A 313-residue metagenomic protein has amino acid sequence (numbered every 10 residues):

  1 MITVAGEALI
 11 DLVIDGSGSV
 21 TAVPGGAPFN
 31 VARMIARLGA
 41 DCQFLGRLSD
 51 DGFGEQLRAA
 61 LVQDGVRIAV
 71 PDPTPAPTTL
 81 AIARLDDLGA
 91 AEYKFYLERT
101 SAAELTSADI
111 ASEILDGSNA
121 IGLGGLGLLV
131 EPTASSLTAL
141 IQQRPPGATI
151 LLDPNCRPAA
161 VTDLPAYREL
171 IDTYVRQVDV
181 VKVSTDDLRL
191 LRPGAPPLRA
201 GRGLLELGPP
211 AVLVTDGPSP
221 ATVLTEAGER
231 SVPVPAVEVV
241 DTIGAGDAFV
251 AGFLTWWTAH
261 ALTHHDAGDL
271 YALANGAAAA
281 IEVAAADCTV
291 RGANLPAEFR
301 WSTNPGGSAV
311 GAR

Functional and structural regions predicted by a protein language model:
M1-G16: Positively charged, low-complexity intrinsically disordered leader regions
M1-T3, A60-V62, I68-P71, D87-R230 (+3 more regions): Ribokinase/PfkB-type carbohydrate-kinase core domain
V4, F44, G122-L123, G244: A structural signal for the hydrophobic beta-strands that form the central parallel beta-sheet of Rossmann-like
E7, G46-D50, N155: Cofactor-binding loop segments of dinucleotide-utilizing enzymes, especially the Rossmann-like FAD- and NAD(P)+-binding
A8, A27, L126, P154 (+1 more regions): Active-site metal-binding loops of divalent metal-dependent hydrolases
G16-A90, E98-A102: Substrate-binding N-lobe of the ribokinase-like
S19-G26, G52, L105, D109 (+8 more regions): Residues at secondary-structure transition points
P193-R313: Conserved phosphate-binding/catalytic region of the ribokinase-like
